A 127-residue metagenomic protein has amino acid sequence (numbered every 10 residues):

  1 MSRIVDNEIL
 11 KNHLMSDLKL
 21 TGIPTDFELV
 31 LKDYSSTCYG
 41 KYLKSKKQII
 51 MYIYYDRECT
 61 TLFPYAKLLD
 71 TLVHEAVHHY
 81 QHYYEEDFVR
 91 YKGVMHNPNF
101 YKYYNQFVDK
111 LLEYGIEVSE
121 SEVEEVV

Functional and structural regions predicted by a protein language model:
M1-S2, Q81, E125-V126: A short, surface-exposed helix-loop junction/capping segment
S2-K46, V108, L112-E117: Auxiliary, metal-adjacent structural segments of Zn-dependent hydrolase domains
V30-A66, H79, Y83, H96-N99 (+1 more regions): Active-site scaffold of zinc-dependent metalloenzymes
K67-A76: Short alpha-helical catalytic segment bearing the HExxH-like zincin motif of zinc-dependent metalloproteases
A76-V77, V108: Short amphipathic alpha-helical signal-transduction/dimerization elements
F88-V127: Post-HExxH zinc-binding segment in Zn-dependent metallohydrolases
